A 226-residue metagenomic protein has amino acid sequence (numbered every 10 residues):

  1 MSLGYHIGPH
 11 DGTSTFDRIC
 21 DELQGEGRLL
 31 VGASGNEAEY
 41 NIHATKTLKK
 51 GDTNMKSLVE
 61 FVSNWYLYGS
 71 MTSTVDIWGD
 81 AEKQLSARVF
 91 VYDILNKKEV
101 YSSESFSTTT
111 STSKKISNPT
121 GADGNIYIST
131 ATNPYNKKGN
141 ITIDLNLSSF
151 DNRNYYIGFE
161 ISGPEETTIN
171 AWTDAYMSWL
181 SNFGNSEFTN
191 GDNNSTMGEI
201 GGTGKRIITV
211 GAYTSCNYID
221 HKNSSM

Functional and structural regions predicted by a protein language model:
M1-M226: Loop-rich non-cytosolic ectodomains and luminal regions
